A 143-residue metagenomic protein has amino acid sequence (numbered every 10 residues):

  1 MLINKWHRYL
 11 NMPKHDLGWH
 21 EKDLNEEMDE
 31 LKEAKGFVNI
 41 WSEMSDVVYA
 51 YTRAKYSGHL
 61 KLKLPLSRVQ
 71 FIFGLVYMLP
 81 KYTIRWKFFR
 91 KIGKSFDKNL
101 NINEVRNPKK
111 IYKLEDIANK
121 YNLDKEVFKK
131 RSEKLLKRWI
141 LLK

Functional and structural regions predicted by a protein language model:
M1-K143: Flexible "arm" and connector segments at domain edges
